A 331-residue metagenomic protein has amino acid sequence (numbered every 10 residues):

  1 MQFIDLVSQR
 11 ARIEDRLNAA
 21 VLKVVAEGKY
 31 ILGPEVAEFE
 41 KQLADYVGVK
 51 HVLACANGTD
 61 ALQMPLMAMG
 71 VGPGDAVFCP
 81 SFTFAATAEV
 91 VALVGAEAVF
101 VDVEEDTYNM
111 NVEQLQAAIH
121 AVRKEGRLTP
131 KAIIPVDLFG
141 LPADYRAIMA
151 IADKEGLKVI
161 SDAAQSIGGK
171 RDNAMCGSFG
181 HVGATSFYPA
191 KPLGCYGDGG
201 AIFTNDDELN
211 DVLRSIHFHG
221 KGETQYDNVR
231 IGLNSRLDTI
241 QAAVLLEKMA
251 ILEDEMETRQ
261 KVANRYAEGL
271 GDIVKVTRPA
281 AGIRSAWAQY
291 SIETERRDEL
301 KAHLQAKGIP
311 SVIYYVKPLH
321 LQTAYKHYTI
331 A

Functional and structural regions predicted by a protein language model:
M1-K29, P34: N-terminal "arm"/small-domain region of PLP-dependent enzymes with the aminotransferase-like
G28-A76, V90, F100-D102, K124-E125: Phosphate-binding glycine-rich loop
V36-K41, V49-K50, E113, A117 (+7 more regions): PLP-dependent aminotransferase class I/II
P80-S81, F100-E104, Y315: Short beta->alpha connector loops at strand-helix junctions that form conserved, small/polar/Pro-enriched
T83-A88: Conserved coil-to-alpha-helix start sites within the AMP-binding
G95: Structured binding elements
D106-C195, F203: Active-site phosphate-binding strand-loop segment of PLP-dependent enzymes
